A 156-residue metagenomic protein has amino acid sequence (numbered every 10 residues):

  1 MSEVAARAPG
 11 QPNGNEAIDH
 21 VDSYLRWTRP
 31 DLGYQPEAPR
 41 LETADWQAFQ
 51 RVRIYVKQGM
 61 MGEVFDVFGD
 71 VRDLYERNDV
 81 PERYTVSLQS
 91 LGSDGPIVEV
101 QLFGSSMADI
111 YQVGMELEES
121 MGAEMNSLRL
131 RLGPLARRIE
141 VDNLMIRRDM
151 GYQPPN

Functional and structural regions predicted by a protein language model:
M1-N126, L130-N156: Short S/T/G/P-rich N-terminal loop/turn motif that feeds into the first structured element of a domain
